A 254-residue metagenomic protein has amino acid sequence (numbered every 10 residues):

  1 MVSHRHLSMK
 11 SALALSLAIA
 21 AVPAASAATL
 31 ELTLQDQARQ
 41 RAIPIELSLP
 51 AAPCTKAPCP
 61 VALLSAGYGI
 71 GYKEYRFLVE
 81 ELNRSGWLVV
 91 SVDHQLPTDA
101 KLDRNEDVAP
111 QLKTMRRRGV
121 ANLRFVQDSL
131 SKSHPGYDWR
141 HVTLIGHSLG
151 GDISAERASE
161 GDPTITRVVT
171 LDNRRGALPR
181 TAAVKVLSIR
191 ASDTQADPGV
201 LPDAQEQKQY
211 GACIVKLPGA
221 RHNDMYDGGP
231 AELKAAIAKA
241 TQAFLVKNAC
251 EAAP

Functional and structural regions predicted by a protein language model:
V2-H6, K10-A51: An N-terminal hydrophobic leader/cap segment in hydrolases
T33-Y137: Serine-hydrolase catalytic machinery in alpha/beta-hydrolase-like enzymes
D93-H94, K216-P218: Residue-level recognition of beta-strand->loop/alpha-helix junctions
Q127-A182: Primarily recognizes the serine-hydrolase "nucleophile elbow" in alpha/beta-hydrolase and SGNH/GDSL folds
R180, Q195-L201: Conserved alpha/beta-hydrolase "acid-adjacent" motif
L187-R190: Short beta-strand/loop motif that positions the catalytic acidic residue of the alpha/beta-hydrolase fold
A220-L233: Catalytic histidine-centered segment of alpha/beta-hydrolase-like enzymes
V246-P254: Alpha/beta-hydrolase-fold serine-hydrolase catalytic core, especially in secreted/extracellular enzymes
